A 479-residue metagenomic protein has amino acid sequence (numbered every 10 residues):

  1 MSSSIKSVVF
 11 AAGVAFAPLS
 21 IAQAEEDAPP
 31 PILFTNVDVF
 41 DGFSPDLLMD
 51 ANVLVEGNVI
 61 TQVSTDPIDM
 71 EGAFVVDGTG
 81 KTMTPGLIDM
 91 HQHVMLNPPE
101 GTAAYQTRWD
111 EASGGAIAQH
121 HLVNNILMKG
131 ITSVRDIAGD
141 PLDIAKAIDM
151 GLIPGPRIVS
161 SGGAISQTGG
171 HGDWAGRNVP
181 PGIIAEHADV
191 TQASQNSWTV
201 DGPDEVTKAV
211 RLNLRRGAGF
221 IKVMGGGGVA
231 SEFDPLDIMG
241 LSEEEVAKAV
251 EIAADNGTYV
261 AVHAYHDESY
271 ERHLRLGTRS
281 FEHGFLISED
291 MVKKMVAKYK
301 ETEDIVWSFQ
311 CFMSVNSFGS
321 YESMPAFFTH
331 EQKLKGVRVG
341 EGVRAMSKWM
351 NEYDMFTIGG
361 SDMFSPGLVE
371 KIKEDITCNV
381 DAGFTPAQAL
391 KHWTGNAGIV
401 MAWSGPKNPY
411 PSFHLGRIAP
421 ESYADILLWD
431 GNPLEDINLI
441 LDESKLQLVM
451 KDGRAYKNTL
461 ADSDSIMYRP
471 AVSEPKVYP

Functional and structural regions predicted by a protein language model:
M1-Q23: Gram-negative bacterial Sec-dependent N-terminal signal peptides
E26, P30, V39, S44-T84: Histidine-rich, glycine-flanked metal-binding segment
D41, T168, M224-E341, F356-I358 (+3 more regions): Active-site core of metal-dependent hydrolases
K81-M150, H171-G176, E244, H273-L276: Metal-associated gating/positioning segment near the N- to mid-region
T107, S113, D255, G340-N432: His/Asp/Glu-enriched, well-ordered alpha-helical/loop segment that forms or immediately abuts the divalent-metal
A118-I144, G155-A164, A218-S231, Y259 (+3 more regions): Divalent metal-dependent hydrolysis catalytic cores, especially in the metallo-beta-lactamase
D143, D149-R272: Histidine/acidic-residue-rich, glycine-tolerant segments that coordinate divalent metal ions
P406-M467: C-terminal cap of metal-dependent C-N hydrolases
